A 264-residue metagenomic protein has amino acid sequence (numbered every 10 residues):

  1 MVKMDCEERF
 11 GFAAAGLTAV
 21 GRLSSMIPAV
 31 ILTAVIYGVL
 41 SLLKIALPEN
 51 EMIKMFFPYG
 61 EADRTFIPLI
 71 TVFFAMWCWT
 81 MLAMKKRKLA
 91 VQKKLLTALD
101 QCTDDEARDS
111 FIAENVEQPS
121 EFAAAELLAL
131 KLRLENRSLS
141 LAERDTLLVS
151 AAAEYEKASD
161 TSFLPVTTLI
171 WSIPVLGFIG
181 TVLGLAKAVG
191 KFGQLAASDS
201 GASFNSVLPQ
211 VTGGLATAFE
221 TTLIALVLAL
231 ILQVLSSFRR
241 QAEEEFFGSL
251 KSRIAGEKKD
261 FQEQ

Functional and structural regions predicted by a protein language model:
V2-Y155, D260-Q264: Large intracellular
G21-I31, E154-A186, L223: Transmembrane alpha-helical segments and their cytosolic interface motifs in multi-pass membrane proteins
P48, L82-L96, A188-S198, S237-E244: Perimembrane helix-loop junctions in membrane proteins
E49-Y59, V189-T212: Membrane-interfacial helix-loop-helix connectors in multipass membrane proteins
R64-F74, T167-I173, A216-F219, L223: Alpha-helical transmembrane segments of integral membrane proteins, emphasizing hydrophobic/aromatic residues
T80, S172-G190, A216, E220-L223 (+3 more regions): Residues within alpha-helical transmembrane segments of multi-pass membrane proteins, especially transporters, ion
A129-L132, E143-K157, T161-T167, Q194 (+4 more regions): Short amphipathic alpha-helical coupling elements at transmembrane boundaries
L164, S198-Q264: Channel- or pocket-lining gating/hinge segments that regulate access to a cavity or pore
